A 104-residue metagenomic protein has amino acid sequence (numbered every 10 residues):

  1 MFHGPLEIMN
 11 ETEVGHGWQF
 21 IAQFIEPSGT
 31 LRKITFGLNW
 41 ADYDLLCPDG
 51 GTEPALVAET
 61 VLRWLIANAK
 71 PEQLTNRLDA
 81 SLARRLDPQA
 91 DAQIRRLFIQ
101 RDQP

Functional and structural regions predicted by a protein language model:
M1-L31: Short, charged/polar N-terminal "headpieces" of proteins
G4, Y43-D44, E72, N76: Generic, low-specificity signal for short hydrophobic/alpha-helical stretches with a mild N-terminal bias, encompassing
Q19-W64: A short, structured beta-strand/loop element
G50-Q103: Acidic, low-complexity intrinsically disordered segments
